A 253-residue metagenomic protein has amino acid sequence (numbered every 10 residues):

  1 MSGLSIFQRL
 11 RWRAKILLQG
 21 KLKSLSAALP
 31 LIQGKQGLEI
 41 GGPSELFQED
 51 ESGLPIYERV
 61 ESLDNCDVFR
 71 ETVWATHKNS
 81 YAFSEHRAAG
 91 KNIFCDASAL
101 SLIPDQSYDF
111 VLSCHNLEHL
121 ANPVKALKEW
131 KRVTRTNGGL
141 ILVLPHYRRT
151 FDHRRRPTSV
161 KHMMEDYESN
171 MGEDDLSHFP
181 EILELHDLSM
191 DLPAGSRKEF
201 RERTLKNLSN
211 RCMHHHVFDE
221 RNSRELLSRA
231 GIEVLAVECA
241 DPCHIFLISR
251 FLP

Functional and structural regions predicted by a protein language model:
M1-L31: Membrane-proximal basic amphipathic "stem/tether" segments
G20-S26, L46-E51, K125-A126: Short alpha-helical segments and helix-capping/turn motifs at coil-helix boundaries
L31-I32, D105, L127: A short, aliphatic-rich alpha-helical micro-motif
K35-L100: Class I SAM-dependent methyltransferase SAM/SAH-binding core
F83-F94, V124-K131, G139-P253: S-adenosyl-L-methionine-dependent methyltransferase catalytic module, highlighting the catalytic core
V111-L112: Hydrophobic beta-strand segment of the Class I
N116-H119, L144-H146: Hydrophobic adenine-recognition pocket in adenosine-nucleotide-binding enzymes
L120-A121, T134-T136: Helix-to-beta-strand junctions that scaffold the AdoMet/dcAdoMet cofactor pocket in Class I SAM-dependent enzymes
